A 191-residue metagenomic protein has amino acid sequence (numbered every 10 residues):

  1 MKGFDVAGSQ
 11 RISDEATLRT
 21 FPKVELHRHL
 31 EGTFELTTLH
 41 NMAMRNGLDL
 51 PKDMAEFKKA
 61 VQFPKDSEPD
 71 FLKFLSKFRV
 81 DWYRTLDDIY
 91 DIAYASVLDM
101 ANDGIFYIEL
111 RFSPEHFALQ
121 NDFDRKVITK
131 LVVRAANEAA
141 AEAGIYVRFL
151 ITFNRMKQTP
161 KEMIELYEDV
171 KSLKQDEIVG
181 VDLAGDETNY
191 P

Functional and structural regions predicted by a protein language model:
K2-P191: Metal-cofactor-binding active-site regions of metalloenzymes
